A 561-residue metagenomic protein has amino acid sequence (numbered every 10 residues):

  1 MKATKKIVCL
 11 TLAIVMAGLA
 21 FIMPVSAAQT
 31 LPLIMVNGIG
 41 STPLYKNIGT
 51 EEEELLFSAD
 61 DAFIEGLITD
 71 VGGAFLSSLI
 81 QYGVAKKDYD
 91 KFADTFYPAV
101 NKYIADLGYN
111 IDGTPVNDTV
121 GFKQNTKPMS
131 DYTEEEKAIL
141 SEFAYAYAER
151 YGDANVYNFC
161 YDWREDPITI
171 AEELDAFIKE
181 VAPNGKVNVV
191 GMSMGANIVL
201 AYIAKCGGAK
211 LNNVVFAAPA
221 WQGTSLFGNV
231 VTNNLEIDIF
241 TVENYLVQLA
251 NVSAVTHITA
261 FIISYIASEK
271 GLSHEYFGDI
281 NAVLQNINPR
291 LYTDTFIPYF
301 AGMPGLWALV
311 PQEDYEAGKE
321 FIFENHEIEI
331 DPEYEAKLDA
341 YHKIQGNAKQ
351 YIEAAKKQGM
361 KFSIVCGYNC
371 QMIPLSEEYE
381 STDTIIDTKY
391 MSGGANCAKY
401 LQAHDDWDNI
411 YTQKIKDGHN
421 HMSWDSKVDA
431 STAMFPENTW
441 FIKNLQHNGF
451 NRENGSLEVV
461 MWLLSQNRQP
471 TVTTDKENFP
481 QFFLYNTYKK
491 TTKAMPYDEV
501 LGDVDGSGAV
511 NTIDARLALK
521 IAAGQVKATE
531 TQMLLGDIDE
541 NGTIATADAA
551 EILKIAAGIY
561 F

Functional and structural regions predicted by a protein language model:
M1-T11: Bacterial N-terminal signal peptides that target proteins for export
V8, A20-S26, M495-F561: Cellulosome-associated attachment modules in secreted, modular CAZymes
L12-A17: Hydrophobic helical h-region of N-terminal Sec-dependent signal peptides in bacterial secretory/periplasmic proteins
F21, D175-A176, A348-I352, D537: A generic local structural motif
A28-V190, A196-L249, Q371, E378-T384 (+2 more regions): N-terminal non-catalytic accessory region
A154-I168, N288-E380, N409: Alpha/beta-hydrolase fold catalytic core
K210, Q358-K361, V500: Residues that flank catalytic or metal-binding motifs in active/ligand-binding sites
I239-E324: Alpha/beta-hydrolase-fold enzymes
